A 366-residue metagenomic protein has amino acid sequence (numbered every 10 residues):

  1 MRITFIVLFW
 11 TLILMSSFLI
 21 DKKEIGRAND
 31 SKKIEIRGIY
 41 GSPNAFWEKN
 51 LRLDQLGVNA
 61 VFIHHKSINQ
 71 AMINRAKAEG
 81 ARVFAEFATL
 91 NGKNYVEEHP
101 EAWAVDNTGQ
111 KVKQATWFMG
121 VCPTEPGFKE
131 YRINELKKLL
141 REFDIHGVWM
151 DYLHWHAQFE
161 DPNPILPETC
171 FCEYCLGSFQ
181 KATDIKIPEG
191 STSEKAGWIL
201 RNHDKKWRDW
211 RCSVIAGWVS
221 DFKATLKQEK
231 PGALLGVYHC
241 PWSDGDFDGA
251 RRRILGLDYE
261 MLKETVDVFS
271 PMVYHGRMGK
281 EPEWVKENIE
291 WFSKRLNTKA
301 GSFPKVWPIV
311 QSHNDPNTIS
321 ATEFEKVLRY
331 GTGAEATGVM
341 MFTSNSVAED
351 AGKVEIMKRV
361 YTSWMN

Functional and structural regions predicted by a protein language model:
I39-N69, E142-F143, L262-V268, A334-G338: Catalytic domains of carbohydrate-active enzymes, especially glycoside hydrolases
Y40, V58-H64, A115-E130, H203-I215 (+2 more regions): The substrate-binding groove and active-site-proximal loops of carbohydrate-active enzymes, especially glycoside
Y40-Q55, F128-K138, G249-L262, I319-Y330: Short, acidic/polar
F84-E142, S193-D204: Active-site-adjacent "subsite" loops/lids of carbohydrate-active enzymes
G92-Q114, Y152-A196: Aromatic- and acidic-residue-enriched segments that line the glycan-binding/catalytic groove of carbohydrate-active
W149, K206-R253, S302-N314: Aromatic-lined carbohydrate-recognition surfaces of secreted/lumenal glycan-active proteins
K186-H203, R253-E283, F342-V347: Aromatic- and acid-rich polysaccharide-binding/catalytic face of secreted or lumenal carbohydrate-active enzymes
T265-P282, T298, S302-N366: Substrate-binding cleft of secreted/luminal carbohydrate-active enzymes
